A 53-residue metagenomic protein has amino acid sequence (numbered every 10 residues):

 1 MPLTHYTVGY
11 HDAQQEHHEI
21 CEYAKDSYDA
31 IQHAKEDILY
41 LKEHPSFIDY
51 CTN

Functional and structural regions predicted by a protein language model:
M1-H18: Short aromatic-glycine-(Arg/Gly/Cys) micro-motifs in beta-strand/loop hairpins
L3-Y6, D26, C51: Intrinsically disordered/low-complexity terminal segments and short unstructured peptides
Q15-D29: A short, exposed loop/beta-hairpin motif centered on an aromatic-Gly-Thr core
Q32-N53: Short, mixed-charge low-complexity intrinsically disordered segments
